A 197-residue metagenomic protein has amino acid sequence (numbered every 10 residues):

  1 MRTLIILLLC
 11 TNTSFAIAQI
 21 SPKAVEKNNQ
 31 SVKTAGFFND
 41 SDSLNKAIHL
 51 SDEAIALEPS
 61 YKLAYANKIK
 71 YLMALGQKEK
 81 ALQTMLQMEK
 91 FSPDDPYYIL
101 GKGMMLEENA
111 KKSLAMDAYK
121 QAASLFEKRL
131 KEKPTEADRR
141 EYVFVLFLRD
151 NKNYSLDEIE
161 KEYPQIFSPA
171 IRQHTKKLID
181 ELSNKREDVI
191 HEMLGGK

Functional and structural regions predicted by a protein language model:
S41, L75, N109, R149-N151: Structural motif corresponding to the intra-repeat A-B loop/turn of tetratricopeptide repeats
E53-A56, L86-K90, S124, K131 (+1 more regions): Conserved structural position within tetratricopeptide repeats
D150-K197: Terminal, low-structured helical/coil segments at or just beyond the last alpha-helical repeat
